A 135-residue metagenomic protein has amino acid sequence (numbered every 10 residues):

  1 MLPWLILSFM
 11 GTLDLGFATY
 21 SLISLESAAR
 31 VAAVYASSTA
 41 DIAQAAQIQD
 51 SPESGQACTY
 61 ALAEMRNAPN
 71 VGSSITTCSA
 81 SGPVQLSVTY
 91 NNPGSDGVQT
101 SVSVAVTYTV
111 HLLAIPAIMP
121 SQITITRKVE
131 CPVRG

Functional and structural regions predicted by a protein language model:
M1-L62: Alpha-helical assembly-interface signal, strongest on the long, hydrophobic N-terminal helix that forms
V34, A63-N67, Y108: A generic structural signal for well-ordered alpha-helical segments enriched in polar/charged residues
A46-N91: Extracellular/periplasmic head regions of type IV pilus-like filament subunits
L86, V102-V104, I125-R127: Hydrophobic residues positioned within well-ordered beta-strands of beta-sheet architectures
Y90-D96, I115-A117: Short, P/G- and charge-enriched loop/turn segments at secondary-structure junctions
D96-V102, M119-I123: A generic structural micro-feature
T107-G135: Low-complexity, S/T/G/P-rich flexible repeat/linker segments used as non-globular hinges and stalks within
